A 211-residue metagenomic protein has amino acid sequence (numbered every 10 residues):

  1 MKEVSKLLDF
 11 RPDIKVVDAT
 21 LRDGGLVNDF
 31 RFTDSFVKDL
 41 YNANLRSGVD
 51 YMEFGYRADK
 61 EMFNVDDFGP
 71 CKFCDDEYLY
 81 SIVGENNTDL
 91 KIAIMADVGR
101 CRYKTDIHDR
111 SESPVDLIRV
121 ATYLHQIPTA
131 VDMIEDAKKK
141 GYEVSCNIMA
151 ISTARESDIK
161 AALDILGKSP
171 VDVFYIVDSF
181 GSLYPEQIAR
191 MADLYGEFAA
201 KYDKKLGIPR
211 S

Functional and structural regions predicted by a protein language model:
M1-L8, V37-R46, L163-D164: Short amphipathic alpha-helices and their capping/turn segments at secondary-structure boundaries
E3-D29, D89, S113, A137-M149 (+1 more regions): N-terminal small/glycine-rich loop or linker at the start of catalytic domains across soluble metabolic enzymes
G24, N44, I118, F174: Conserved, mostly hydrophobic/aromatic
D29-D39, T122-T129: Glycine-rich anion/phosphate-binding loops
R31-D34, I148-D158, S182-P185, P209-S211: Active-site glycine- and acidic-residue-rich loops that bind and position anionic ligands or nucleotide-like cofactors
L45, Y51, Y56-A162: Active-site beta->alpha loop and helix N-cap motifs at the rims of alpha/beta catalytic domains
E135-D136, D164-G167, A192-F198: Histidine/acidic residue-rich metal-binding segments in metalloenzymes
V173, V177-S211: Catalytic alpha/beta core domains of metabolic enzymes, predominantly
